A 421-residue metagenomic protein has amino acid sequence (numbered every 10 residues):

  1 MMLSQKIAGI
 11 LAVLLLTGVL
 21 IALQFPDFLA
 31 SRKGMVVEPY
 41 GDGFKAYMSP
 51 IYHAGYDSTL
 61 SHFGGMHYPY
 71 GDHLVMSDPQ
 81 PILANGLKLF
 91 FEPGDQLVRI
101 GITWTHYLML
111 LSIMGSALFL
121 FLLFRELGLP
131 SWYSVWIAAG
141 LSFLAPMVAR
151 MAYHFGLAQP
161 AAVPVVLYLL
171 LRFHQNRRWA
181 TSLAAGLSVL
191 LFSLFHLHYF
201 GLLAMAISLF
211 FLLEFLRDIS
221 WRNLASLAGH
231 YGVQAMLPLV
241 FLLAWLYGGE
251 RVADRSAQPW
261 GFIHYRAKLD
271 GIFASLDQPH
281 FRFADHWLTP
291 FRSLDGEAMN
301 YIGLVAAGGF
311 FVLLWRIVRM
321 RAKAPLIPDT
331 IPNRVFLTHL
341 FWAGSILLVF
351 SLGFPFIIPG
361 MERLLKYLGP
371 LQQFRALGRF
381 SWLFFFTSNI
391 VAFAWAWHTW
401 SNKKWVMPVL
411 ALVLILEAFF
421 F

Functional and structural regions predicted by a protein language model:
M1-A30, S226-M236, A322-A343: Start-transfer (signal-anchor) and selected internal transmembrane alpha helices of multi-pass inner/ER membrane
A8-F44, M48, Y52-G55, Q234-V252 (+1 more regions): Transmembrane signal-anchor helices characteristic of membrane glycosylation enzymes that use polyprenol
V19-S116, L144-A158, F273-F281, I357: Membrane-interface coil-to-helix junctions
Y40, K45, F241-I317, W382: Periplasmic/ER-lumenal interhelical loops and adjacent helix-loop junctions in multi-pass membrane proteins
L110, M114-L127, W132-H174, T181-F215 (+2 more regions): Membrane-embedded helix bundles of polyisoprenyl
A149-L157, L288-L294, A298, L326-T338 (+1 more regions): Membrane-helix boundary/interfacial segments in multi-pass membrane proteins
G232-M236, I390, A396-F421: Signature aromatic-anchored transmembrane alpha helix within multi-pass, membrane-resident enzymes that catalyze glycan
I302-R334, S345-L348: Hydrophobic, aromatic-rich transmembrane alpha-helices and their immediate juxtamembrane boundary segments
